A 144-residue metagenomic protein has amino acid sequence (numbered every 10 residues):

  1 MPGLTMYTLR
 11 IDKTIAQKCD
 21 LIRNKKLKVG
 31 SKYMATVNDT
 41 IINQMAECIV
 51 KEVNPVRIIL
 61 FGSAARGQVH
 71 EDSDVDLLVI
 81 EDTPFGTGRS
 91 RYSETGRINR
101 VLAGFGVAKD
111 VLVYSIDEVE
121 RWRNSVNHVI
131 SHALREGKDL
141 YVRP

Functional and structural regions predicted by a protein language model:
P2-R57, R66-E71, D82-P144: Catalytic core of pol beta-like nucleotidyltransferases
S63: P-loop (Walker A) phosphate-binding loop of NTP-binding proteins
S73-V75: Short, conserved active-site loops that position catalytic residues or coordinate cofactors/metal ions across diverse
L78-I80: Short hydrophobic/aromatic beta-strand micro-patches that form the beta-sheet surface supporting nucleotide- or nucleic
